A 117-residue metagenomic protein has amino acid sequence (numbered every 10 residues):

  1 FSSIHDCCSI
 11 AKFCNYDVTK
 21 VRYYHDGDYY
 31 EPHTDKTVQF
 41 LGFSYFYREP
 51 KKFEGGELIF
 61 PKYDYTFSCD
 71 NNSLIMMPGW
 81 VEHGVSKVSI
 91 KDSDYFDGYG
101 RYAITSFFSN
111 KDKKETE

Functional and structural regions predicted by a protein language model:
F1-G56, W80, T105-F107: Conserved double-stranded beta-helix
V38, F53-E117: Catalytic core of Fe(II)/2-oxoglutarate
